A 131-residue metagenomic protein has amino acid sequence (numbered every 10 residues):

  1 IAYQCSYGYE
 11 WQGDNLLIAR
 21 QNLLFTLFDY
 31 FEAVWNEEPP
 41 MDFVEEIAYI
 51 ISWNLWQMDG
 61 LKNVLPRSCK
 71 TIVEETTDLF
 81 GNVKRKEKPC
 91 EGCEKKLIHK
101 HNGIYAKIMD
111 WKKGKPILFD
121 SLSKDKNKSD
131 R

Functional and structural regions predicted by a protein language model:
I1-R131: SAM-dependent methyltransferase catalytic region
